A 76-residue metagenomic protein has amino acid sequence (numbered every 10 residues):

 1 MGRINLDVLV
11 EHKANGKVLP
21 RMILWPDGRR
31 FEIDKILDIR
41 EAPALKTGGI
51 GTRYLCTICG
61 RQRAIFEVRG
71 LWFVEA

Functional and structural regions predicted by a protein language model:
M1-A76: Cysteine-centric segments in proteins
